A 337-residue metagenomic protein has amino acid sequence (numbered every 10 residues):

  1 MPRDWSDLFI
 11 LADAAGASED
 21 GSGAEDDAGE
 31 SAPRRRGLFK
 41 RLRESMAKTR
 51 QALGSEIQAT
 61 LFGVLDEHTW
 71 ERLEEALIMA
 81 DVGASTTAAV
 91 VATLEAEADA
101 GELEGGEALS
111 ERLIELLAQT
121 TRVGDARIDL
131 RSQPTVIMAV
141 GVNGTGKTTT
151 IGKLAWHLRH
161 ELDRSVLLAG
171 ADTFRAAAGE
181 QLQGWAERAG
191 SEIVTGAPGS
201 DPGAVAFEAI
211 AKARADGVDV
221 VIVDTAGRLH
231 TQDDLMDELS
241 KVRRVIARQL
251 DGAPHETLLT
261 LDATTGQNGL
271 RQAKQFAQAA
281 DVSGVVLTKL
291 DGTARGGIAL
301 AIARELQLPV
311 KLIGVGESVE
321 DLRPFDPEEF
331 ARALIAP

Functional and structural regions predicted by a protein language model:
M1-T120, S132-Q133, M138, V166-L167 (+1 more regions): Non-catalytic terminal/linker segments enriched in charged/polar, low-complexity residues
S85, E115-P337: P-loop/Walker A NTP-binding module and the surrounding RecA-like catalytic core of P-loop NTPases
